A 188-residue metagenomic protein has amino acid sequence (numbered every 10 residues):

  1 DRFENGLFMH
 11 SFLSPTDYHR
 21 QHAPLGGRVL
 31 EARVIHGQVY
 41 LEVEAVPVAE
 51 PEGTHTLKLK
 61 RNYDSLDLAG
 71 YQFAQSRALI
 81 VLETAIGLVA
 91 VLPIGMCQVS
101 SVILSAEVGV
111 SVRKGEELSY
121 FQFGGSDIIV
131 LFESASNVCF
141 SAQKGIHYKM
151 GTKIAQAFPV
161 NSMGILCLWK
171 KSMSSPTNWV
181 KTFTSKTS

Functional and structural regions predicted by a protein language model:
D1-S188: Contiguous, well-folded functional domains in the mature portion of proteins
